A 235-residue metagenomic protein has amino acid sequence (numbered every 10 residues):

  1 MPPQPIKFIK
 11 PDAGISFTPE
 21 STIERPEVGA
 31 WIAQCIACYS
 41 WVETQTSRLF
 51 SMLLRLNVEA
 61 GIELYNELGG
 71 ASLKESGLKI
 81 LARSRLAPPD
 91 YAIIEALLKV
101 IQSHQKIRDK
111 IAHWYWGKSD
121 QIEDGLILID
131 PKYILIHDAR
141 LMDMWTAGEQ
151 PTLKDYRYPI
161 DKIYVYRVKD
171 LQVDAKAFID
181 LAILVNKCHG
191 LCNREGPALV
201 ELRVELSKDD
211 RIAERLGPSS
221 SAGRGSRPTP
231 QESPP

Functional and structural regions predicted by a protein language model:
P2-A37, T44-P235: Acidic, Ser/Thr/Gly/Pro-rich intrinsically disordered interaction regions
